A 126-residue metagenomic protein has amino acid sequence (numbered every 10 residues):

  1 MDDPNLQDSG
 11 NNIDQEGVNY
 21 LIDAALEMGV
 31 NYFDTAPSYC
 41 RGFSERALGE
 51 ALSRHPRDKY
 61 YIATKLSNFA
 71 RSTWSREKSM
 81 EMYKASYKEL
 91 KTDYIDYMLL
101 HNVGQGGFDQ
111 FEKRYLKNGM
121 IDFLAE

Functional and structural regions predicted by a protein language model:
M1, A36-S38, K65-F69, L100-V103: Active-site beta-loop-alpha junctions enriched in small/polar residues
M1-Y60: N-terminal binding-site loop/beta-alpha segment at the start of enzyme catalytic domains that lines or forms
L6, A36, S67, F108-E112: Conserved short-loop catalytic and cofactor-binding motifs
G10, T73-E126: Glycine/proline-rich, positively charged, aromatic-decorated active-site loop/lid region on the catalytic face
N19-A24, Y60-I62, E89-T92, A125-E126: Short, surface-exposed, polar/charged, turn-prone segments marking secondary-structure boundaries
N31-Y32, K59-K65, Y94-L99: Structural preference for beta-strand elements that scaffold enzyme active sites
S44, R71-W74: Secondary-structure boundary/capping motif
E50-H55, R71, K88-K91: Short, charge-rich binding segments
